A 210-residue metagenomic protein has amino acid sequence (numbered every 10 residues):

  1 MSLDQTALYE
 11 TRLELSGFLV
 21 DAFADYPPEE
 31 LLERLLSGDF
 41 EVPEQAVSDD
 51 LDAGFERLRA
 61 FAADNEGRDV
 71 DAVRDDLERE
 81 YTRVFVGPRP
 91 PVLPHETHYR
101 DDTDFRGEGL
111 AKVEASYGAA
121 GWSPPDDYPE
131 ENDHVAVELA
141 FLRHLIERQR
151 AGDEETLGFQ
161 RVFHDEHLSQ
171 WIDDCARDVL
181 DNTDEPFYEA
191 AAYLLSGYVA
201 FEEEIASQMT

Functional and structural regions predicted by a protein language model:
M1-T210: Surface/interface-facing alpha-helical segments and adjacent flexible terminal/loop regions used for partner/assembly
